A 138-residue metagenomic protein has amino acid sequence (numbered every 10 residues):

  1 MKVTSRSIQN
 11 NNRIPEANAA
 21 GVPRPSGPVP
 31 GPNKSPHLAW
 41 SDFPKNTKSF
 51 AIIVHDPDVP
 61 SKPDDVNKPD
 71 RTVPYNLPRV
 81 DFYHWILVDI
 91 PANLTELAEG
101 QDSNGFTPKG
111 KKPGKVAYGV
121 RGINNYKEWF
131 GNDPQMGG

Functional and structural regions predicted by a protein language model:
M1-G138: N-terminus-centered regions that define maturation/targeting leaders and the start of the first functional domain
